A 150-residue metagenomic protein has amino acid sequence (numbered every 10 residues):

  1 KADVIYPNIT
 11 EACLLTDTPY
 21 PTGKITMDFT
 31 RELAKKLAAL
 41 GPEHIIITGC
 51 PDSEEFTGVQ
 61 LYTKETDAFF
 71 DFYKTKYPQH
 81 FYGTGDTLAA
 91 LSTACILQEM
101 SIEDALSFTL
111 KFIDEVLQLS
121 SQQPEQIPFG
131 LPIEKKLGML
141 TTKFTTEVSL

Functional and structural regions predicted by a protein language model:
K1-F69: Conserved phosphate/ATP/ADP-binding segment of small-molecule kinases
V4-P7, D17, K35, A39-P42 (+2 more regions): Generic secondary-structure signature for well-ordered alpha-helical cores
E11, G49-S53, T75-P78, L110-I113: Glycine-rich beta-alpha junction loops
L14, Q79-I102, L106: Short, small-residue alpha-helix embedded
K35, T75-P78, P132: Short, basic, helix/turn surface patches
C50, T84-D86, L131: Gly/Ser/Thr-rich helix-start
F69-Y82: Short pre-catalytic strand/loop immediately N-terminal to key active-site residues, enriched for Gly-Thr
E103-L150: Charged C-terminal helix
